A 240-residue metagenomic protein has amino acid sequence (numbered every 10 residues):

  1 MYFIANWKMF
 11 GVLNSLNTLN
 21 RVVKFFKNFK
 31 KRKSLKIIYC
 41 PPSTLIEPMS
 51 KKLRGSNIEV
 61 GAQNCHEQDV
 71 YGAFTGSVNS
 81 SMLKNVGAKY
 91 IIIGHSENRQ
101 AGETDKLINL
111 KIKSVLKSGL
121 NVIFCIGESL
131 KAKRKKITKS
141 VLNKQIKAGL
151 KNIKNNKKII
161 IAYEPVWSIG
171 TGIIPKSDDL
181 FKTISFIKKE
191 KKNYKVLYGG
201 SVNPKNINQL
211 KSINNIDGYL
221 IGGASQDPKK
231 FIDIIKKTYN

Functional and structural regions predicted by a protein language model:
M1-N240: Active-site loop-to-helix "anion-binding N-cap" substructures in soluble metabolic enzymes
